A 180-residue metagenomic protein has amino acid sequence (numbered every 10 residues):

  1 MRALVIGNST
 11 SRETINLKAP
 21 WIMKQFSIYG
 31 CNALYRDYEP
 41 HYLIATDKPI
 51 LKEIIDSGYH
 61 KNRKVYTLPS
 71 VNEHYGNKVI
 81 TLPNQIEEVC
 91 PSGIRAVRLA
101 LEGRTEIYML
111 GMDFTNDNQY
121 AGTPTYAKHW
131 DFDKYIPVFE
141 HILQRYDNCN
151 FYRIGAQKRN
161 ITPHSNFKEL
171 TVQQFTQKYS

Functional and structural regions predicted by a protein language model:
M1-S180: Metal-ion/cofactor- or nucleotide/acyl-coenzyme-handling active-site neighborhoods
